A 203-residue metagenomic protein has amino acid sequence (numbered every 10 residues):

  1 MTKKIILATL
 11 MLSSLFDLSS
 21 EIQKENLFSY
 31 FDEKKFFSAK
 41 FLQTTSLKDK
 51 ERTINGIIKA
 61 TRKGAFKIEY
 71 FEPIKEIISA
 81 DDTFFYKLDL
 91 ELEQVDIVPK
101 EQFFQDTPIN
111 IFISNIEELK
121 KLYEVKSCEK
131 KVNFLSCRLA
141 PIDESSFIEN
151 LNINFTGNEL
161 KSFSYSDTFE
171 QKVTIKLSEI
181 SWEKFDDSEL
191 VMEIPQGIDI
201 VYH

Functional and structural regions predicted by a protein language model:
I5-S13: Sec-dependent N-terminal signal peptides
L12-I22: Bacterial Sec-dependent signal peptides at the C-terminal "C-region" and cleavage site
E21-S29, P195, V201-H203: Sec-dependent signal peptide cleavage junction
I22-T45, E51, L88-I148: Flexible, processing/modification-adjacent segments and terminal tails in exported/periplasmic/extracellular proteins
Q23-N26, D32-D82: N-terminal mature ectodomain segment of secretory-pathway/periplasmic proteins
A39-F41, F66-Y70, F85-L88, L139 (+1 more regions): Short hydrophobic/aromatic-rich beta-strand segments that constitute the beta-sheet cores of beta-sandwich/beta-barrel
I57-T107, V173-T174: An acidic-aromatic
K121-E124, E129-H203: Gly/Pro-enriched, hydrophobic low-complexity segments that function as extracytoplasmic propeptides/linkers
